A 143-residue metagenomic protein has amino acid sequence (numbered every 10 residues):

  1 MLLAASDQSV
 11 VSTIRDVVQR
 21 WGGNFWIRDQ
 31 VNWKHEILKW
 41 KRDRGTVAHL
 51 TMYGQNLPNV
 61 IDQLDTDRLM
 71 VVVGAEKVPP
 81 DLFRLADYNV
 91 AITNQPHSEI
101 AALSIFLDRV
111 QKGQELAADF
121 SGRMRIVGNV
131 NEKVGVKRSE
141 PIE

Functional and structural regions predicted by a protein language model:
M1-D7: Short internal beta-strands
S6, M52, N94: Flexible loop residues that form catalytic and substrate-binding hotspots at small-molecule/glycan-binding clefts
V11-V78, E115: S-adenosyl-L-methionine/SAH cofactor-binding core of RNA-modifying enzymes
D16, K41, I105, R109-G113 (+1 more regions): Short amphipathic alpha-helical patches
D29, H49, V90-I92, G128: Structural signal for conserved beta-strand scaffold positions within catalytic alpha/beta enzyme cores
N56-P58, P79-L82, S98-I100, V127-G128 (+1 more regions): Short, well-ordered, mixed-charge alpha-helical segments that flank or form enzyme active sites
F83-S121: Structured adenosyl-cofactor binding patch, chiefly the S-adenosyl-L-methionine
G113-E143: Internal, active-site/partner-interface "lid" segment
